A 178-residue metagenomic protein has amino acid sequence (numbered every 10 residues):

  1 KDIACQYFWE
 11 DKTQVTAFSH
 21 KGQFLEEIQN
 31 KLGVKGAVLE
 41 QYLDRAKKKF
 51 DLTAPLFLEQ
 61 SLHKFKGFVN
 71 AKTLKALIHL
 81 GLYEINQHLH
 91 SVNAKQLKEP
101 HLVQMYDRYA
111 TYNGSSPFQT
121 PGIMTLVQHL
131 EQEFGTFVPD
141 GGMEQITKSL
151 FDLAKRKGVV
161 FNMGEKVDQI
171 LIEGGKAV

Functional and structural regions predicted by a protein language model:
K1-A4, L97: N-terminal FAD cofactor-binding segment of flavoenzymes
D2, F18, E165: Residues at the C-termini of beta-strands that transition into short coil/loop
I3-C5, T13, K157, D168: Structural beta-strand/beta-sheet cores of well-ordered domains, especially the beta-sheet scaffolds that support
A4, K12, G33-G36, G135 (+1 more regions): Glycine-centered secondary-structure boundary/capping sites
A4-W9, V178: Short polybasic amphipathic segments
E10-T120: Rossmann-like flavin
E84, T125-A177: Helical element adjacent to the flavin cofactor pocket in flavoenzyme catalytic cores
